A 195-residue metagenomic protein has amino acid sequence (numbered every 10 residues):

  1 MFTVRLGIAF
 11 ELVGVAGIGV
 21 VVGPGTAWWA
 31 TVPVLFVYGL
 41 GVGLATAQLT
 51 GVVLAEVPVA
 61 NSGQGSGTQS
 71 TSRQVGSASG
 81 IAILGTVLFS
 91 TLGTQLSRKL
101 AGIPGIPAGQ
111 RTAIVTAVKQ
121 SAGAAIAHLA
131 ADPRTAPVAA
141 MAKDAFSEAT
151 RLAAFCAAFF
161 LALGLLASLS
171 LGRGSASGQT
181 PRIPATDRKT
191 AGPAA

Functional and structural regions predicted by a protein language model:
M1-I103, F146-G178: C-terminal module of multi-pass small-molecule transporters
L40, G51, T112-A195: Transmembrane-helix exit segments and adjacent C-terminal regions of multi-pass membrane proteins
K99-V118: A surface-exposed, glycine/aromatic-enriched loop/edge motif typical of exported proteins
